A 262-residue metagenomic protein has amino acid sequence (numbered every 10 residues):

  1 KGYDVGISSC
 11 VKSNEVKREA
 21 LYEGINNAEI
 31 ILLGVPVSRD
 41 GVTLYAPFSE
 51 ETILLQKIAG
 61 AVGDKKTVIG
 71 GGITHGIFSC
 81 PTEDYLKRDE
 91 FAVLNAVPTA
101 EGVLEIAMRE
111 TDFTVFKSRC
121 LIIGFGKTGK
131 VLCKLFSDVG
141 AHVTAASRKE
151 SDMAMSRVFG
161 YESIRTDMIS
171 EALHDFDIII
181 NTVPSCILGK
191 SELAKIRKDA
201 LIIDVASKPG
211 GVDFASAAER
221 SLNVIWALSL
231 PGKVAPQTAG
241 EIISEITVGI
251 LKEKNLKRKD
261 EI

Functional and structural regions predicted by a protein language model:
K1-D4, F116-S137: Glycine-rich adenosine-cofactor-binding loop
G2-V16, V139-F159: NAD(P)-binding Rossmann-fold cofactor-contacting core
K17-G24, E162-M168: Short acidic-hydrophobic, aromatic-tinged amphipathic segments that line or gate anion-handling sites
L32-K117, I246, E253: Glycine/serine-rich phosphate-binding loop and adjoining beta1-alpha1 elements at the start of nucleotide-handling
P36-G41, E51-A61, K65, S156-G232: Rossmann-like adenosine-cofactor binding region
I53, L94-P98, G102, S151 (+4 more regions): Conserved active-site and cofactor/substrate-binding residues in soluble primary-metabolism enzymes
G72-K87, V205-K252: Rossmann-fold NAD(P)-binding glycine/threonine-rich loop
T74, T128, S151-D152, K208: Conserved Rossmann-like nucleotide-cofactor binding loop
